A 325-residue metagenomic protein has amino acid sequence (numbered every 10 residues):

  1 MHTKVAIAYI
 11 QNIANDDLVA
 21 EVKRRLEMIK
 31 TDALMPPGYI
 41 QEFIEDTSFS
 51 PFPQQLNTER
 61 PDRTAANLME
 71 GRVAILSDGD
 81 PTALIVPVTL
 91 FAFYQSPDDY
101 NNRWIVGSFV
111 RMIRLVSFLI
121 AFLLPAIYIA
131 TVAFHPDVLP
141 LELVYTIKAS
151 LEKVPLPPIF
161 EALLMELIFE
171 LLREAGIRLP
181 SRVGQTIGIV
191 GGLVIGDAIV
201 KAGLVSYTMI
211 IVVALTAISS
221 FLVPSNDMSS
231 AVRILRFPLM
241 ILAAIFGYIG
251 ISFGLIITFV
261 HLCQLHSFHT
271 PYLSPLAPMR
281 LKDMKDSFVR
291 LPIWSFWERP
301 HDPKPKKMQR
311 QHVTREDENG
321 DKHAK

Functional and structural regions predicted by a protein language model:
M1-E161, F268-S295, P303-E318: Cytosolic regulatory modules rich in charged/polar residues
Q41, A83, I187, A214 (+1 more regions): Positions that flank functional sites
I120-P136, L151-D227, A231-V232, F237-A244 (+1 more regions): Transmembrane alpha-helix detector for multi-pass membrane proteins
M209, A214-K325: Hydrophobic alpha-helical transmembrane segments of membrane transport and translocation systems, primarily multi-pass
